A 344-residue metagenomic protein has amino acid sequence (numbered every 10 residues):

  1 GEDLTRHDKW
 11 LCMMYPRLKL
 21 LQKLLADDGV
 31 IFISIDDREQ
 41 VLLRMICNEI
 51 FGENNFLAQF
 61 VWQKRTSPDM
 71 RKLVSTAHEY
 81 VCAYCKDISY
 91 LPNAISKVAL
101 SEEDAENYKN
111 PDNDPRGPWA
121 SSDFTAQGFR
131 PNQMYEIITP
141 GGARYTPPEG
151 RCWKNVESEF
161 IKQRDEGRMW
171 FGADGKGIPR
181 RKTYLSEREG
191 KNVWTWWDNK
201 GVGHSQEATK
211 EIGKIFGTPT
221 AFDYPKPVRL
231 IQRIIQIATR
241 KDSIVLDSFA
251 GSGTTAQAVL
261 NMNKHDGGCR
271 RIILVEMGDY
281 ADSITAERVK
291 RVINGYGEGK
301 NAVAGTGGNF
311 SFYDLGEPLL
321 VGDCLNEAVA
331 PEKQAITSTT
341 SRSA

Functional and structural regions predicted by a protein language model:
G1-I244, R271: Class I S-adenosyl-L-methionine
E2-H7, L11, R38-Q40, P227-K300: Conserved S-adenosyl-L-methionine
Y15, H78, E157, D282 (+2 more regions): Amphipathic alpha-helical transducer elements in NTP-driven molecular machines
A26-D27, N55, H265-C269, N301-G307: Short helix-terminating capping/connector loops at secondary-structure junctions
F32-S34, L274, S311-D314: Short beta-strand segments
L42-I46, D69-L73, A256-V259, S283-A286 (+1 more regions): A short acidic (Asp/Glu
N48-E53, W62, K86-Y90, E166 (+5 more regions): Short, well-ordered loop/turn and helix-capping segments at boundaries between secondary-structure elements and domains
V289-A344: SAM-dependent methyltransferase catalytic region
